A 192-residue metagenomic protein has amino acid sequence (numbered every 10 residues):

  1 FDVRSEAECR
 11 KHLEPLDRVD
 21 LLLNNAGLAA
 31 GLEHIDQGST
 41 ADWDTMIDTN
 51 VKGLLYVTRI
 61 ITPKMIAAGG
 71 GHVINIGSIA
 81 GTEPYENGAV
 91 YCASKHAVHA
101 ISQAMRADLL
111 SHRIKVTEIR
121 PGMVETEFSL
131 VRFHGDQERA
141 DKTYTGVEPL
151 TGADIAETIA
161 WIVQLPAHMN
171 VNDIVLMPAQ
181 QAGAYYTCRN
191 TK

Functional and structural regions predicted by a protein language model:
F1-K11, T40: The beta1-alpha1 cofactor-binding region of Rossmann-like NAD(H)/NADP(H)-dependent oxidoreductases
E33-I35, D42-D44: Substrate-binding pocket helix/loop in short-chain dehydrogenase/reductase
D36, Y85-A89: Active-site loop immediately N-terminal to the catalytic Tyr-X3-Lys motif of short-chain dehydrogenase/reductase
T58, S94: Active-site helix of classical SDR
P63, A107-L110: Alpha-helical segment proximal to the catalytic Tyr-Lys
S78: Residue(s) in the substrate-gating loop at a strand-loop-helix junction that position the organic substrate next
E118-I119, T126, E138-Y185: C-terminal helical subdomain
